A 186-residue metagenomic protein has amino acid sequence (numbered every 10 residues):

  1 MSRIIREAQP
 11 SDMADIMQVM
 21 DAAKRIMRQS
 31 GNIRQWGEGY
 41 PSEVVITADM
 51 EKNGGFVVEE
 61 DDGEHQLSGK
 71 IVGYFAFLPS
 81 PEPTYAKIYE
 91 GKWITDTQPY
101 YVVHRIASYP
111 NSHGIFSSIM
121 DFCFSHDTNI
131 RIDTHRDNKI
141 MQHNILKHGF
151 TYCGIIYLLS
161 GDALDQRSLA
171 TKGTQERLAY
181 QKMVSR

Functional and structural regions predicted by a protein language model:
I4-Q18: A short beta-loop-alpha structural element at the N-terminal edge of CoA-dependent acyl/N-acetyltransferase catalytic
K24-V44: Conserved GNAT-fold acetyl-CoA-binding loop/helix
K52-F75: Conserved beta-hairpin
A76-N111: Conserved acyl-donor/pantetheine-binding loop and adjacent beta-alpha core of acyl/acetyltransferases and related
S108-S125, Q142-K147: Conserved acetyl-CoA-binding loop-helix of GNAT-fold acetyltransferases
H126-D137: Conserved GNAT acetyl-CoA-binding A-motif
D133, T151-R177: Conserved catalytic-core motifs of GNAT/GCN5-like acyltransferases
R136-I155: Conserved active-site alpha-helix within GNAT-family acetyltransferase domains
